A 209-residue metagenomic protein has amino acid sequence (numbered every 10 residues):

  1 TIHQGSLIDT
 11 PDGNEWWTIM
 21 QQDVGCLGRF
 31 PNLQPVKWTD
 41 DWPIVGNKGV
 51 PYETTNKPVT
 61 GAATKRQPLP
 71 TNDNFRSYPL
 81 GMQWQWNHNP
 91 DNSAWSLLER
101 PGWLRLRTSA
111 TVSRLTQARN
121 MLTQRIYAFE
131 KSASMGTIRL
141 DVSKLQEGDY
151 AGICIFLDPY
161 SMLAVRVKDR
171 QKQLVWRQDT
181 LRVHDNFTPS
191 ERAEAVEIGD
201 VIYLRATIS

Functional and structural regions predicted by a protein language model:
T1-S209: Carbohydrate-active catalytic/glycan-binding domains of CAZyme proteins, especially the secreted or lumenal ectodomains
